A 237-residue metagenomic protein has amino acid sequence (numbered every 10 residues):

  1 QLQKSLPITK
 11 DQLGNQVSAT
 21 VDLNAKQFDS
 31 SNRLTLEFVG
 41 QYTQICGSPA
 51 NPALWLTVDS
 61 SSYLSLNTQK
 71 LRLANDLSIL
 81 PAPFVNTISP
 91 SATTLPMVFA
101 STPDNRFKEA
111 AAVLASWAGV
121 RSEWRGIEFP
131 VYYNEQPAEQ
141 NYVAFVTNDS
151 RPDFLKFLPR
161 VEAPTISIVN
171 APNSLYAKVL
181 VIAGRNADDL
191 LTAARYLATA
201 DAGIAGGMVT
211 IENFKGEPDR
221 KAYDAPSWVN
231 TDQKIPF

Functional and structural regions predicted by a protein language model:
Q1-F237: Solvent-exposed alpha-helical segments and adjacent loops that form catalytic or protein-interaction surfaces
